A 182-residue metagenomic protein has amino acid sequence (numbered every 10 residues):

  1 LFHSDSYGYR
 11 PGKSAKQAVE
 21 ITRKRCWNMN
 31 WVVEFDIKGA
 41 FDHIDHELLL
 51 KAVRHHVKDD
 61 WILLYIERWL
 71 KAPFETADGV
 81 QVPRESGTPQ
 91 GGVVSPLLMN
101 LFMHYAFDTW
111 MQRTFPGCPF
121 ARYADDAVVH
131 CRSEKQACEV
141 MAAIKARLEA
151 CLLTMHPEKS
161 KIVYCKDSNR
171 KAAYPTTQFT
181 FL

Functional and structural regions predicted by a protein language model:
S4-K166, R170-Q178: Conserved polymerase palm-domain catalytic core
T180-L182: Active-site and adjacent loop segments of nucleotide-processing enzymes that use two-metal-ion phosphate chemistry
